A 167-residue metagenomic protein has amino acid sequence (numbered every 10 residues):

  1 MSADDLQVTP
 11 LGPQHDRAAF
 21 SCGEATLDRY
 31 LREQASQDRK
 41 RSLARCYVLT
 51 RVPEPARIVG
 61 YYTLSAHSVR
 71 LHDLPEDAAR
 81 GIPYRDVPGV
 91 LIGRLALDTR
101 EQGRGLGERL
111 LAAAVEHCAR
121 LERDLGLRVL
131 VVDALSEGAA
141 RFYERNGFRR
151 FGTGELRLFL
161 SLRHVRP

Functional and structural regions predicted by a protein language model:
M1-Q37, R41, R57: Short amphipathic alpha-helix that is part of the acyltransferase structural core
C46-V52: Cytosolic beta-strand hydrophobic patch enriched in CBS
P55, V59-R94: Conserved acyl-donor/pantetheine-binding loop and adjacent beta-alpha core of acyl/acetyltransferases and related
G93-G103: A short, internal acetyl-CoA/4′-phosphopantetheine-binding micro-motif in the GNAT/acyltransferase core
G103-H117, R145: Conserved acetyl-CoA-binding loop-helix of GNAT-fold acetyltransferases
L111, S136-A139, E155-L162: Short glycine/proline-centered loop/turn elements that form peptide/ligand docking sites
A119, L125-V129, D133-T153: Conserved active-site alpha-helix within GNAT-family acetyltransferase domains
